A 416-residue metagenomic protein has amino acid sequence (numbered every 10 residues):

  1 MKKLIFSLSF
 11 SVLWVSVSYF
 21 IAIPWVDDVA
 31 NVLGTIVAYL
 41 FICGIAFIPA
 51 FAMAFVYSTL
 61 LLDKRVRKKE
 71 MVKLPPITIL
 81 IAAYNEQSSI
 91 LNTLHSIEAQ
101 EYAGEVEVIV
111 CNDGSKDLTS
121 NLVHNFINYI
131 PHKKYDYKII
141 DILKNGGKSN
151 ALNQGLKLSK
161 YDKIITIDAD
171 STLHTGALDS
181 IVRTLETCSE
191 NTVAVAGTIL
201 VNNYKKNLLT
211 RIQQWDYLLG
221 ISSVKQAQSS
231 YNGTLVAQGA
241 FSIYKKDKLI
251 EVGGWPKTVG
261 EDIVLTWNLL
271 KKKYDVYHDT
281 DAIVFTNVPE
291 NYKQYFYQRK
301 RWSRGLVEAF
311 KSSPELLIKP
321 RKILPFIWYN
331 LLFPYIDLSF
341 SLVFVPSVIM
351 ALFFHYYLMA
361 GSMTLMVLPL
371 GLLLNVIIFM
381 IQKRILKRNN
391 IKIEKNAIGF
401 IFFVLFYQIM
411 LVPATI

Functional and structural regions predicted by a protein language model:
Y19-I45, T59, K69-M71, P334-I416: Membrane-embedded multi-pass helical conduit in multi-pass membrane proteins, especially envelope-biosynthetic
V29-L40, A50-E105: N-terminal signal-anchor transmembrane helix
V56-S58, P131-K134, S149-A151, G155-K157 (+4 more regions): Long helical/loop segments within the catalytic core of UDP-sugar-dependent glycosyltransferases, especially the large
L91-N92, D117-F126, G176: Acidic helix N-cap motif at the loop->helix transition within catalytic regions of sugar-transfer enzymes
E105-G114, K138-D141: Short beta-strand/loop segment that forms part of the nucleotide-sugar
N112-N121, K144: A conserved acidic beta->alpha catalytic loop
I164: Short aromatic/hydrophobic "clamp" motif used to bind/position activated sugar donors
D168-T172: The conserved acidic donor/metal-binding loop of glycosyltransferases
